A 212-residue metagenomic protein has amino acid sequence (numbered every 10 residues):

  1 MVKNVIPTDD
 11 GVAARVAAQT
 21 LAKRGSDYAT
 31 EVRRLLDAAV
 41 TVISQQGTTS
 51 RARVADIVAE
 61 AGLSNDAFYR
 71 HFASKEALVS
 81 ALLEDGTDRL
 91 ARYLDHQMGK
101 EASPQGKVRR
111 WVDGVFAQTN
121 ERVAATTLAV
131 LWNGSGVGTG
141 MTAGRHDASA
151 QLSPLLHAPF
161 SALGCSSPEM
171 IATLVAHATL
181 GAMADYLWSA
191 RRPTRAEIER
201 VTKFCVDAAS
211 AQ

Functional and structural regions predicted by a protein language model:
M1-A13, V115, S166-W188, P193-A208: Hydrophobic alpha-helical segments that form the core of small-molecule binding pockets and/or dimer interfaces
L21, S26, A59-H71, V123-T127: Basic/polar phosphate-binding segments, predominantly the helix-turn-helix DNA-binding elements of transcriptional
Y28-A39, I57, L82-L90: Generic hydrophobic, amphipathic alpha-helix propensity
R34, V42-A77, A81: Helix-turn-helix
F72, V79-G86, A129, G144 (+1 more regions): Alpha-helical DNA-contacting segments of helix-turn-helix folds
A81, D95-E121, V175: Hydrophobic alpha-helical connector segments
F116-P154, L187-W188: Short secondary-structure transition hinges
G136-C165, E169-T173, A196, R200: Amphipathic alpha-helical packing segments from all-alpha helical-bundle domains
